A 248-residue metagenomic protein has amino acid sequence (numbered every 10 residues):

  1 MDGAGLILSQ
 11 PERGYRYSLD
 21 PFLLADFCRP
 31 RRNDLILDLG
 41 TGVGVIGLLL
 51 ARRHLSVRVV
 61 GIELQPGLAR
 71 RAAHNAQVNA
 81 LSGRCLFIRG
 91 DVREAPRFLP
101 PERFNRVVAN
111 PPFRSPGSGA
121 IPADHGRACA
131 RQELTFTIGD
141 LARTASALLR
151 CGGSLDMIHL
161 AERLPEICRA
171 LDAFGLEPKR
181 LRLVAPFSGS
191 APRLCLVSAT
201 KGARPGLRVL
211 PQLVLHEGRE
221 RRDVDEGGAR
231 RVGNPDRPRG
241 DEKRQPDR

Functional and structural regions predicted by a protein language model:
R13, L134-P192: Conserved Class I SAM-dependent methyltransferase catalytic core
D34-G40: Conserved class I S-adenosyl-L-methionine
V43-S56: Conserved SAM-binding loop of SAM-dependent methyltransferases across substrates and taxa, primarily the Class I
R58-E63: Conserved SAM-binding motif I beta-strand of class I
A73-L99: S-adenosyl-L-methionine
F98-R106: A short acidic, Gly/Pro-enriched loop at the edge of an enzyme's catalytic core that lines a small-molecule cofactor
P111-D140: Mobile active-site "lid"/loop adjacent to the S-adenosyl-L-methionine
A191-R248: SAM/dcSAM-binding transferase cores
